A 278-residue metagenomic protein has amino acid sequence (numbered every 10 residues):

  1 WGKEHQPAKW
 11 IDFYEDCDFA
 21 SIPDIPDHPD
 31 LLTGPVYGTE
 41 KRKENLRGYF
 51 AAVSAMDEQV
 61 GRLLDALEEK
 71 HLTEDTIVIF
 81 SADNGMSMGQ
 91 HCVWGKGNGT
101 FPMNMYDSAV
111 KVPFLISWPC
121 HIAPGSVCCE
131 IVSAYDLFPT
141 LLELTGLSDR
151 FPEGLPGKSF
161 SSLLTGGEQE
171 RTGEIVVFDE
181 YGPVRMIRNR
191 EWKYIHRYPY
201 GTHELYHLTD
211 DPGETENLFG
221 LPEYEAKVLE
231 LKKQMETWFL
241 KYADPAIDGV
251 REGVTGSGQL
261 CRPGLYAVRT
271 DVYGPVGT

Functional and structural regions predicted by a protein language model:
W1-V132, L144-G154, H196-P199, H203 (+4 more regions): Active-site-proximal cap/lid insertion segments
E68, L164-T172: Basic phosphate/pyrophosphate-binding loop/patch that engages nucleotide-derived ligands
P102-D107, V176-F178, V184: Short Gly/Pro-enriched turn/cap motifs at secondary-structure boundaries
A134, F138: Zinc-coordinating Cys/His ligand positions in small cysteine/histidine-rich zinc-finger domains
E170-R171, K232-G249: Bilobed periplasmic-binding protein-like "clamshell/Venus-flytrap" ligand-binding domains
R171-V177, V250-V254: WW-domain-binding short linear motifs
P183-R188, W192-H196: Short, surface-exposed beta-strand/loop micro-motifs that present aromatic residues
